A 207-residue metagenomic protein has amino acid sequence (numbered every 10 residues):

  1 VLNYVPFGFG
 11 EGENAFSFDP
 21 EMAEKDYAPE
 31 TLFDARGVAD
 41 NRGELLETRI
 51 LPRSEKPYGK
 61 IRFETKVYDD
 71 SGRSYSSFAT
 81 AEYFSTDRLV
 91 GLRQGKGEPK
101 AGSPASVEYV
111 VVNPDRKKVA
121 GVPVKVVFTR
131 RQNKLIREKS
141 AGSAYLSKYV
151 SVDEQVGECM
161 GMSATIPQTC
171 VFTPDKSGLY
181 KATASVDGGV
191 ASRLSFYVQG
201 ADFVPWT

Functional and structural regions predicted by a protein language model:
V1-T207: A structural signal for beta-strand and strand-to-loop patches characteristic of beta-rich domains
